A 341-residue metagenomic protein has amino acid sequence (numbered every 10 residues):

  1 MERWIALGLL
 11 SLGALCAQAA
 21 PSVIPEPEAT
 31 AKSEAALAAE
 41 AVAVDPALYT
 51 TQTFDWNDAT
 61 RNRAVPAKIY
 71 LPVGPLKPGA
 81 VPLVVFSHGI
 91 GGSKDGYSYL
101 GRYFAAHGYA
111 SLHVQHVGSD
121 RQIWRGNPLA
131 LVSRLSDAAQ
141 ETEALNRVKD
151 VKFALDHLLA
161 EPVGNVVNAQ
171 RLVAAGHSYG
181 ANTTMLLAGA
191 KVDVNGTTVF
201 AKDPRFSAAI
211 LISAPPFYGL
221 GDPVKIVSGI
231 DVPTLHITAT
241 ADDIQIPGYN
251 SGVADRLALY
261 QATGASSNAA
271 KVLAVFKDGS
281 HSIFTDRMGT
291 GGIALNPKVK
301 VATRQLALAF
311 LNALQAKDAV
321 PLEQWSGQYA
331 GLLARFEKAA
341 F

Functional and structural regions predicted by a protein language model:
A6-A14: Bacterial N-terminal signal peptides
I24-G79: N-terminal cap/lid segment of alpha/beta-hydrolase-fold proteins
L76-V81, F86-W124, Y218-G219, I244-P247: Short substrate-entry loop that stabilizes the transition state in hydrolases
V117-N146, T285-M288: Cap/lid segment of the alpha/beta-hydrolase catalytic domain
S133-N165, A169: Alpha/beta-hydrolase active-site loop
A154-G229: Primarily recognizes the serine-hydrolase "nucleophile elbow" in alpha/beta-hydrolase and SGNH/GDSL folds
S228-R304: Active-site-adjacent alpha-helix of alpha/beta-hydrolase-fold enzymes
K277-F341: Alpha/beta-hydrolase-fold serine-hydrolase catalytic core, especially in secreted/extracellular enzymes
